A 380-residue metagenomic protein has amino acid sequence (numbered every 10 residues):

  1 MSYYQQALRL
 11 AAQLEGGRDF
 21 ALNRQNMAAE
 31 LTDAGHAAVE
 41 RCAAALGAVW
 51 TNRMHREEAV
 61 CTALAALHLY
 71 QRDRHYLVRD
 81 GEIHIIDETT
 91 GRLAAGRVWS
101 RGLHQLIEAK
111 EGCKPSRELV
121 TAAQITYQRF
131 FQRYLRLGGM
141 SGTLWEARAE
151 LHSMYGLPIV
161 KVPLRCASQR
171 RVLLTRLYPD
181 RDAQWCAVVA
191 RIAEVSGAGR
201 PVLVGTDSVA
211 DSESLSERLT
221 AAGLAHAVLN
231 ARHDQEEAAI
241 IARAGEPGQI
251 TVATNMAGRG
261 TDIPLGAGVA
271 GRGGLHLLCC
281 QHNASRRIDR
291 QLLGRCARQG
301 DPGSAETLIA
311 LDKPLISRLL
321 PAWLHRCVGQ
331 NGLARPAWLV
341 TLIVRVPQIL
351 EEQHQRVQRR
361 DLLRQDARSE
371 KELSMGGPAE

Functional and structural regions predicted by a protein language model:
M1-R335, T341-E380: Conserved P-loop NTPase motor core
